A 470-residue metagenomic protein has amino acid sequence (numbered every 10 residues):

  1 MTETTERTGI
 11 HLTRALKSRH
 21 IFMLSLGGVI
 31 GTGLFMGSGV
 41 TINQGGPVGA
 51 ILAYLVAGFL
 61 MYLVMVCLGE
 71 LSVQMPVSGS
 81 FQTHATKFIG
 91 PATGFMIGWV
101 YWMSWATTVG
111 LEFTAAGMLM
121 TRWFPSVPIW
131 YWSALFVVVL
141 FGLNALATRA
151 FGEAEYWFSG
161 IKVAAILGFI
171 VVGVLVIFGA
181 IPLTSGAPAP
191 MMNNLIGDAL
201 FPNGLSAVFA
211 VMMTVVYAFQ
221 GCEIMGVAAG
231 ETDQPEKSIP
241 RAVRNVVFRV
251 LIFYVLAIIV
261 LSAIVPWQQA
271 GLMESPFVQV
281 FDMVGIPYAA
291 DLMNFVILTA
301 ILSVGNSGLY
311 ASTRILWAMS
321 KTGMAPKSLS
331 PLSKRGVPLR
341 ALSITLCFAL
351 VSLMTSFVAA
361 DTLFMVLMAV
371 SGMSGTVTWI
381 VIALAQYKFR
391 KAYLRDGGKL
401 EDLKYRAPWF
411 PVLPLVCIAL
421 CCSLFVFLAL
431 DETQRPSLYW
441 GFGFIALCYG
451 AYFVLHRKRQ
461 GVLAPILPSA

Functional and structural regions predicted by a protein language model:
M1-G39, N43-V48, Y62-V66, S78 (+4 more regions): Membrane-interface "cap" regions at the ends of multi-pass membrane proteins
E3, R7-L12, I51, F124-P128 (+1 more regions): Helix-loop-helix junctions that connect adjacent transmembrane segments in multi-pass membrane transporters
T13, G37-S133, G142, V246-L256 (+1 more regions): Extracellular loop-to-transmembrane helix junctions
V77, V100-T114, V216-T232, A290-K327 (+1 more regions): Membrane-helix boundary/coupling elements in multi-pass transport proteins
T83, G90, R122, D198 (+3 more regions): TM-loop-TM module centered on a large, flexible mid-protein loop between adjacent transmembrane helices in multi-pass
G117, W130-A189, Q220, V243-V247 (+3 more regions): Membrane-interface loop-to-helix entry segments
W157-F158, S328-L339, W379-T433, V462 (+1 more regions): C-terminal membrane-solvent junction of multi-pass transporters and transport-like membrane proteins
I177, L363-V366, V370-T378, A407-A470: A generic transmembrane alpha-helix motif of multi-pass inner-membrane proteins
